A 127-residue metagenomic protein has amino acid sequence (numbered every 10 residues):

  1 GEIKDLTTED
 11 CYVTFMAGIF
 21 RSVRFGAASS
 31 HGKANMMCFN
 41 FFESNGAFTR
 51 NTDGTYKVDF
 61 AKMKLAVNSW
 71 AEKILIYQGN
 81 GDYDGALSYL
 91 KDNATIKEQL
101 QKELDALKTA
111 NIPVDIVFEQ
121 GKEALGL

Functional and structural regions predicted by a protein language model:
E2-L90: Long, well-structured alpha-helical subdomains associated with metal-dependent extracellular/ecto-lumenal hydrolases
K64-L127: Non-catalytic terminal regions of proteins
